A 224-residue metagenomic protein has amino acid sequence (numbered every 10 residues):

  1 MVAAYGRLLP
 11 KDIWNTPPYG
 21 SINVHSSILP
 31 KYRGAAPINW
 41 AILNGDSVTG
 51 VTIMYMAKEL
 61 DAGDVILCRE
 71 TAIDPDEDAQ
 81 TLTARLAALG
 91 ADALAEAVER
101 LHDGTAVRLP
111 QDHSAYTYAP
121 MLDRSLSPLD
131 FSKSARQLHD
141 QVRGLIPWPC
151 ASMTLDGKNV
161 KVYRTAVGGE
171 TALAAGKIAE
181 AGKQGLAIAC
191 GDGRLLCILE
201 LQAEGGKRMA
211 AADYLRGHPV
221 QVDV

Functional and structural regions predicted by a protein language model:
M1-Y118, D123: Donor/substrate-binding cores of folate-linked one-carbon enzymes
R69, S125-S127, R194-L196: Short amphipathic alpha-helical segments
A91, A95, A115, P128 (+2 more regions): A general structural signal for well-ordered alpha-helical packing
E96-A106, S127, D140-R143, P147-C150: Short helix-capping and hinge/turn segments at secondary-structure transitions, especially at repeat and domain
P120-K133: Acyl-group handling in specialized metabolite and lipid biosynthesis
F131-V224: An anion-binding loop in the catalytic cleft
